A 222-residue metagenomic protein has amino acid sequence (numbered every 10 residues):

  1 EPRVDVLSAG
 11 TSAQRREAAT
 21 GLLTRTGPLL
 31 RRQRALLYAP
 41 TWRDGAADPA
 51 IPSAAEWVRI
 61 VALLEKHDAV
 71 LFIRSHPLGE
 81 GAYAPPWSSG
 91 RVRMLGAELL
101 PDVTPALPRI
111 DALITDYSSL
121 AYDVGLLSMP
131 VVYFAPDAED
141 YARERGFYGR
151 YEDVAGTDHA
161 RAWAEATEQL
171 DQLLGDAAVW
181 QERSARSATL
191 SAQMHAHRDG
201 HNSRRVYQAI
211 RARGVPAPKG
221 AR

Functional and structural regions predicted by a protein language model:
E1-D48, V179-E182, R186-T189, A221: A nucleotide-sugar donor-handling region in carbohydrate enzymes
E1-V4, T41-G45, P77-E80, L100 (+3 more regions): Short, solvent-exposed loop/turn segments at secondary-structure junctions
R34, D111, T157: Conserved acidic residues
Y38-A39, R43, V61-A97: Catalytic donor nucleotide-activated moiety binding site of glycosyltransferases and closely related
P86, S119-M194: Catalytic binding pocket for nucleotide-activated donors in carbohydrate/polymer assembly enzymes
L100-R109: Short acidic alpha-helix that forms the nucleotide-activated donor recognition element in Leloir-type transferases
P108-S119: Acidic donor-binding loop of glycosyltransferase active sites
H197-R222: C-terminal alpha-helical cap of glycosyltransferases
